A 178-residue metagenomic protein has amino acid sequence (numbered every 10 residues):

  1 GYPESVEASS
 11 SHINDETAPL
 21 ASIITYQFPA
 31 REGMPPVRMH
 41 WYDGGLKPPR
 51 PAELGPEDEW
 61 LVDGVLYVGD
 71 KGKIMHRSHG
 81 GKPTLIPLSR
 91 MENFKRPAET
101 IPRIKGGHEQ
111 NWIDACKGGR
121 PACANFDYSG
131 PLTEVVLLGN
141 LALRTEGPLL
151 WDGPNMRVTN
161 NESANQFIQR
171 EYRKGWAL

Functional and structural regions predicted by a protein language model:
G1-D127, T133-L178: Contiguous beta-strand/loop segments that form the cofactor/metal-binding neighborhood of enzyme cores
